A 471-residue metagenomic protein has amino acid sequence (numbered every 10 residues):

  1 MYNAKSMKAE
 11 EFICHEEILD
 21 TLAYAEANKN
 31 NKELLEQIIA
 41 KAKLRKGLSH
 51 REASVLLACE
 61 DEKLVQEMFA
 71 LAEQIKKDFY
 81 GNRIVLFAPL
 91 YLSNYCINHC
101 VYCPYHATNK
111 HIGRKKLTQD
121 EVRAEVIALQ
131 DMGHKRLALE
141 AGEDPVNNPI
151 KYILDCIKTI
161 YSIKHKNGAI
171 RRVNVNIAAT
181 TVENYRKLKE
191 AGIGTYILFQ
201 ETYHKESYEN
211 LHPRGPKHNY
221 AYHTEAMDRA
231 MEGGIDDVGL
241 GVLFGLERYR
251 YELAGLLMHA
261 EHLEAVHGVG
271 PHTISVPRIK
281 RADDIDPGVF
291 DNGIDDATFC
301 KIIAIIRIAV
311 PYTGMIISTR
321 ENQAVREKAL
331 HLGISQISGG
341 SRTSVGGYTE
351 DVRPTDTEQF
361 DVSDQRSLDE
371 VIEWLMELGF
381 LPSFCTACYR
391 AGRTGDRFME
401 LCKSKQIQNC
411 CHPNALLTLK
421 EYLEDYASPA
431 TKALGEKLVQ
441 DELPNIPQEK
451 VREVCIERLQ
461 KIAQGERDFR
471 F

Functional and structural regions predicted by a protein language model:
M1-Q37, E327-L332, S341-F471: Radical SAM enzyme core and accessory elements
E36, A40, L44-I84: An N-cap/entry alpha-helix motif that binds or orients negatively charged groups
K41, I75, L129-M132, I163 (+4 more regions): Change "in soluble alpha/beta enzymes" to "in soluble alpha/beta proteins
Y80-G81, V85-E121: Canonical Radical SAM [4Fe-4S] cluster-binding loop centered on the CxxxCxxC motif and its immediate flanking residues
A88, V126, L154-Y161, Y185 (+5 more regions): Generic structural signal for well-ordered alpha-helices, preferentially at hydrophobic/aromatic core positions
A107-R123, A128-M231, D236-L246, G268-S275 (+1 more regions): Core AdoMet radical
A141, T195, Q200, A221-I285 (+4 more regions): Conserved C-terminal portion of the radical SAM core fold that forms the substrate/S-adenosylmethionine-binding
L211-K217, G288-N292, T357: Short glycine-enriched, charge-decorated loop/helix-capping segments at active-site entrances that position
